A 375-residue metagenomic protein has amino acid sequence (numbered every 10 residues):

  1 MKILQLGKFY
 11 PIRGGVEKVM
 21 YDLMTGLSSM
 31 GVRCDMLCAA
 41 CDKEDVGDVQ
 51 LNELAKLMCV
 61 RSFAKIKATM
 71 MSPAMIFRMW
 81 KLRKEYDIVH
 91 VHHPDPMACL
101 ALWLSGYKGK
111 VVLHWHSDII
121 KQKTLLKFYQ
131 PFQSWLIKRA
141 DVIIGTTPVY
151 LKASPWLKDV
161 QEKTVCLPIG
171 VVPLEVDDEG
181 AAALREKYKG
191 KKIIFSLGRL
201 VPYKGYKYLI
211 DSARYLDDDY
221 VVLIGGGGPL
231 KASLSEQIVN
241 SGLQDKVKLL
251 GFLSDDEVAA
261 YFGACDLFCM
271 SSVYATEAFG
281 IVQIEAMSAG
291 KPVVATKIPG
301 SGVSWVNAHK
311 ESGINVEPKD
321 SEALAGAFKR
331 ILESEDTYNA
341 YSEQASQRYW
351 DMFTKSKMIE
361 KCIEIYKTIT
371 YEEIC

Functional and structural regions predicted by a protein language model:
L4, A183-R214, L223: Conserved donor-binding/catalytic core segment of Leloir-type glycosyltransferases
C38, Q133-E179, L249: Donor nucleotide-sugar binding/catalytic pocket of nucleotide-sugar-dependent glycosyltransferases
V91-A98: Short His-centered aromatic/hydrophobic patch
I137, F252-L253, A260-C265: Short alpha-helical donor nucleotide-sugar binding micro-motif in glycosyltransferases
S233-L253: Nucleotide-activated donor-binding/catalytic signature segment of Leloir-type glycosyltransferases, i.e., the conserved
G263-A278, K291: Acidic donor-binding loop of glycosyltransferase active sites
S288, P292-K297: Short hydrophobic beta-strand element within catalytic cores of glycosyltransferases and related nucleotide-activated
A308-S321, K329-D336: Conserved acidic donor-binding segment of nucleotide-sugar-dependent glycosyltransferases
